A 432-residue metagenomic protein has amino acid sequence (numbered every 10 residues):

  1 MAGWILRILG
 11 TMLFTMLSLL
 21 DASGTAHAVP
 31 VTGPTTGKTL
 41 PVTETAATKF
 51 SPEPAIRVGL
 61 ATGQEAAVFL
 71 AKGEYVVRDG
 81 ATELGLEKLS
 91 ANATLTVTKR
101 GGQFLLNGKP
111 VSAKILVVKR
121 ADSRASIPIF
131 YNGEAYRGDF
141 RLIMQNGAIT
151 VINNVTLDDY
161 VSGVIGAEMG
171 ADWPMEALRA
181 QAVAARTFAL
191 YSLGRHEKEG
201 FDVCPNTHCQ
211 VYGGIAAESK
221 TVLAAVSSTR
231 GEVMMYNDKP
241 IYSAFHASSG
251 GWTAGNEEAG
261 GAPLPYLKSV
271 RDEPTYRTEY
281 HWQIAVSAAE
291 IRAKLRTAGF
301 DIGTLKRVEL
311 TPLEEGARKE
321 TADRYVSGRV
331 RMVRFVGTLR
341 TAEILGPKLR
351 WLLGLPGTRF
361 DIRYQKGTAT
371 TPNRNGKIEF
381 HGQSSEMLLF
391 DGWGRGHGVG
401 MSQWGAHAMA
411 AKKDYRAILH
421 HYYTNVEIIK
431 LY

Functional and structural regions predicted by a protein language model:
A2-Y432: Conserved, single-site charged/polar hotspot
